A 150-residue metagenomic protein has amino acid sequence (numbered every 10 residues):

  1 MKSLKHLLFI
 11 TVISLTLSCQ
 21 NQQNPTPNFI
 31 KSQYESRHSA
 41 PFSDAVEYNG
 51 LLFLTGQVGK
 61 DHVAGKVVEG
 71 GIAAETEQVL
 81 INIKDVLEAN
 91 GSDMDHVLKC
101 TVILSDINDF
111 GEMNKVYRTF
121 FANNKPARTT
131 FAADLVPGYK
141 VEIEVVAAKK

Functional and structural regions predicted by a protein language model:
M1-S3: N-terminal secretory signal peptides that target proteins for export/translocation
K5-H6, T11, L15-Q78, D85-D95 (+1 more regions): N-terminal presequence-like segments and the immediate start of the first folded domain
V97-K99: Surface-exposed patches in mature extracellular/periplasmic domains of secreted proteins
